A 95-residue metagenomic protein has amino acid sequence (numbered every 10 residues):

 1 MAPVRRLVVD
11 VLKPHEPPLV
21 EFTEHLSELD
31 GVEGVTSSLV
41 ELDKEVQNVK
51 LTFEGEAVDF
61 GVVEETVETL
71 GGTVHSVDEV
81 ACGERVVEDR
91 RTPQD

Functional and structural regions predicted by a protein language model:
M1-D95: Long, contiguous binding/interaction regions
